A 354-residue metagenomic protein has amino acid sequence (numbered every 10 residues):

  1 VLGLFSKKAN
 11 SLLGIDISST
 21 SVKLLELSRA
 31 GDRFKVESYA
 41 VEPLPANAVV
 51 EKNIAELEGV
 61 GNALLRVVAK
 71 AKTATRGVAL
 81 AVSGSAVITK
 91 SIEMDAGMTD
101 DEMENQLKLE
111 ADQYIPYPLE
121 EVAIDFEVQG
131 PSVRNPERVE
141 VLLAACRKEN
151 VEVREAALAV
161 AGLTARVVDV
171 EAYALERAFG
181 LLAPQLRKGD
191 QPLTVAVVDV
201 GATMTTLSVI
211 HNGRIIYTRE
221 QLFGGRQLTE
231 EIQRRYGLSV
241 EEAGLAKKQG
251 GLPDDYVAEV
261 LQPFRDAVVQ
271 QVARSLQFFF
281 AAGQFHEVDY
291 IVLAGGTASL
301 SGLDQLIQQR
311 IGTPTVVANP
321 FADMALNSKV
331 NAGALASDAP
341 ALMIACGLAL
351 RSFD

Functional and structural regions predicted by a protein language model:
V1-E110, E152, G162-T164: Non-catalytic, solvent-exposed interaction/assembly segments
K8-A9, G59-K72, L182-L193, R274-F279: Phosphate-interacting basic helix/loop segments used at nucleotide- and nucleic-acid interfaces
L13, S19-E37, A74, L80 (+1 more regions): Small-residue (GG/TT-enriched) beta-loop-alpha framework at ligand/catalytic clefts
A46-N53, I88-G97, Q129-S132, E137-V141 (+5 more regions): Short hinge/gating elements
G77, A81-A183, Y290, P320-L326 (+2 more regions): Active-site neighborhood for divalent-cation/phosphate handling
E230, R234, A243-Y290, T297 (+1 more regions): Adenine-nucleotide phosphate-binding core of ATP-dependent small-molecule kinases
F264, H286-V316, P320-A322: Glycine-rich phosphate-binding loops at beta-strand->alpha-helix junctions
Q305-A345: Conserved phosphate-binding/catalytic loops in two-lobed NTP-binding clefts
